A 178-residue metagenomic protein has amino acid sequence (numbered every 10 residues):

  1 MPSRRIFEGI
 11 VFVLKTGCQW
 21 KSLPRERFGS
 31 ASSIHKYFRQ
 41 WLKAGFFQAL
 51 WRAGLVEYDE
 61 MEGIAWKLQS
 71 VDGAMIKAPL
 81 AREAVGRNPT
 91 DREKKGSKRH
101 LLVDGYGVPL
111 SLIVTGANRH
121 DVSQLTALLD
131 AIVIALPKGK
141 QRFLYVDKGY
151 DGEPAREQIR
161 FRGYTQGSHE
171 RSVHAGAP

Functional and structural regions predicted by a protein language model:
M1-P178: Short alpha-helical elements
